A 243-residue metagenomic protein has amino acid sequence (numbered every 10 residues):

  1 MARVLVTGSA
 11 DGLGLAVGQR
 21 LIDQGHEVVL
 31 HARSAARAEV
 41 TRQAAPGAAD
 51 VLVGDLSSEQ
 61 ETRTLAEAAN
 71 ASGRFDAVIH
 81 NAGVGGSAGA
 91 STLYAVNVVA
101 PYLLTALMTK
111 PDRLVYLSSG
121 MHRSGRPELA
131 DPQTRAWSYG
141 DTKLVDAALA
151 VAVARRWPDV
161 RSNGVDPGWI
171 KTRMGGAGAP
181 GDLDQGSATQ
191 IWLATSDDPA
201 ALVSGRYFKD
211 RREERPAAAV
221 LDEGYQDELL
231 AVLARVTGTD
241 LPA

Functional and structural regions predicted by a protein language model:
M1-A32: Canonical Rossmann dinucleotide-binding motif of NAD(H)/NADP(H)-dependent dehydrogenases/reductases, specifically
A45-Q60: Rossmann-fold cofactor-recognition segment
P46-A48, A68-H80, G85-G89: A glycine-rich helix->loop->beta "capping" turn within Rossmann-like NAD(P)(H)-dependent oxidoreductase domains
L56-R74: Conserved Rossmann-fold cofactor-binding substructure of NAD(P)-dependent oxidoreductases
G83-S91, K110-D159, D166-A179: Catalytic loop of short-chain dehydrogenase/reductase
P101-T105, R113-L114, D146, Q190: Conserved internal alpha-helix within the Rossmann fold of NAD(P)-dependent oxidoreductases
G164, P180-A231, R235, T239: C-terminal helical subdomain
